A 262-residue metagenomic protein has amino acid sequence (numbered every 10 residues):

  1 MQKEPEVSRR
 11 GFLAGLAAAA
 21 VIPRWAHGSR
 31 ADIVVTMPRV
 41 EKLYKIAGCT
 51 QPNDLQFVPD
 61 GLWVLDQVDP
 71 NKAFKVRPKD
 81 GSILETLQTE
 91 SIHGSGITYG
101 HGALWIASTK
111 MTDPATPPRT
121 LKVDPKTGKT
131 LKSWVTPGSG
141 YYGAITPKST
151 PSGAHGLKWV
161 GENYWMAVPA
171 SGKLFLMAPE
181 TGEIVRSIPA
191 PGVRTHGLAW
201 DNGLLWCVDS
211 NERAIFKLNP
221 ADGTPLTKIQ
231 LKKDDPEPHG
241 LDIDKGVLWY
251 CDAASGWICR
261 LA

Functional and structural regions predicted by a protein language model:
M1-V7, A18-V21: N-terminal secretory signal peptides
D32-G48: A short helix->beta-strand "capping" segment at the edge of beta-propeller domains
V40-K45, S82-L87, L131-W134, Y141-P147 (+2 more regions): A short beta-strand motif characteristic of beta-propeller blades
A47-V58, S91-H101, S108, G138-V160 (+2 more regions): Beta-rich, blade/repeat-based domains predominating in secreted/periplasmic proteins but also intracellular
V64-D69, I106-A115, M166-A170, C207-E212 (+1 more regions): Conserved beta-strand positions in repeat-built beta-propeller and related beta-rich domains
K72, P114-R119, I258-R260: Structural motif
R77-D80, D124-T127, A178-T181, N219-G223 (+1 more regions): Short loop/turn segments that connect beta-strands within beta-propeller blades
G240-A262: Blade-level signature of beta-propeller repeat domains, shared across WD40, Kelch, NHL, RCC1 and BNR/Asp-box propellers
